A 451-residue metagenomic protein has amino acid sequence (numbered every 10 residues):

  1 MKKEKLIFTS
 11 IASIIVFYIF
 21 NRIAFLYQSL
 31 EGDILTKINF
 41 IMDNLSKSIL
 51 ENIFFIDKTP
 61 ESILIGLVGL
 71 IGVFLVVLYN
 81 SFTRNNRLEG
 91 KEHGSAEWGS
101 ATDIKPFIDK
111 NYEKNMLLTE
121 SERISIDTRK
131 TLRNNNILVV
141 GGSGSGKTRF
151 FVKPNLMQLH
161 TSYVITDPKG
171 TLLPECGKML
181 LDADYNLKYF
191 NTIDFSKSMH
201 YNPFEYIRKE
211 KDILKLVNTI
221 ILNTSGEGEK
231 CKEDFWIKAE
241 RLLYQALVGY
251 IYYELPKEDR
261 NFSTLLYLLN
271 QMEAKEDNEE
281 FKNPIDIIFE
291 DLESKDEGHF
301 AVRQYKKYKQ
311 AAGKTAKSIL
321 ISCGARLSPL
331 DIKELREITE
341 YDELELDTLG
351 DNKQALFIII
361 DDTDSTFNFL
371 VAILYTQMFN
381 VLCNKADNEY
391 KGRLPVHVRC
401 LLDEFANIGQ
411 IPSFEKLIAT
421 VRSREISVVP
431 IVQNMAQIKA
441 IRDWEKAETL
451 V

Functional and structural regions predicted by a protein language model:
M1-S145, R149-V152: Basic- and hydrophobic-enriched, low-structure N-terminal and domain-boundary segments that flank ATP-binding catalytic
A24-F25, R133-I426: P-loop NTPase motor domains
S29-G32, D184, P256, D443: Residue-level recognition of short, structured coil/turn motifs that connect secondary structure elements
I34-K37, L172, S413, R442-L450: Short acidic-hydrophobic sequence patches enriched in Asp/Glu that either
L117-I124, E340, N384, A440: Short gly/ser/thr-rich secondary-structure transition/capping motifs
I418-V451: Conserved ATP-driven motor cores of ASCE-family P-loop NTPases powering translocation/secretion/packaging/pilus
